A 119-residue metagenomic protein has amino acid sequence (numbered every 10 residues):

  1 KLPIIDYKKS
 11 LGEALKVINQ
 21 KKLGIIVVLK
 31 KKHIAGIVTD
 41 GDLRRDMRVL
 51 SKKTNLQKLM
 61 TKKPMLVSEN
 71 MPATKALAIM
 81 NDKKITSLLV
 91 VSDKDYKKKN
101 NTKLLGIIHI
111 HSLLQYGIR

Functional and structural regions predicted by a protein language model:
K1-L2, K52-P64: Bateman (tandem CBS) regulatory domains
I4-K22, M47, L66-K94, I110-R119: The conserved cystathionine-beta-synthase
S10, D42-L43, N55-K58, S112-L113: Histidine- and aromatic-rich ligand-binding microenvironments
L23, T54, K62, I85-T86 (+1 more regions): Active-site lining segments that contact anionic ligands and/or coordinate catalytic metals
L23, V27, H33-V49, N101-R119: Short beta->alpha transition motifs characteristic of CBS
L29, V91-K99: Core beta-strand residues in small-molecule sensory/regulatory alpha/beta domains
